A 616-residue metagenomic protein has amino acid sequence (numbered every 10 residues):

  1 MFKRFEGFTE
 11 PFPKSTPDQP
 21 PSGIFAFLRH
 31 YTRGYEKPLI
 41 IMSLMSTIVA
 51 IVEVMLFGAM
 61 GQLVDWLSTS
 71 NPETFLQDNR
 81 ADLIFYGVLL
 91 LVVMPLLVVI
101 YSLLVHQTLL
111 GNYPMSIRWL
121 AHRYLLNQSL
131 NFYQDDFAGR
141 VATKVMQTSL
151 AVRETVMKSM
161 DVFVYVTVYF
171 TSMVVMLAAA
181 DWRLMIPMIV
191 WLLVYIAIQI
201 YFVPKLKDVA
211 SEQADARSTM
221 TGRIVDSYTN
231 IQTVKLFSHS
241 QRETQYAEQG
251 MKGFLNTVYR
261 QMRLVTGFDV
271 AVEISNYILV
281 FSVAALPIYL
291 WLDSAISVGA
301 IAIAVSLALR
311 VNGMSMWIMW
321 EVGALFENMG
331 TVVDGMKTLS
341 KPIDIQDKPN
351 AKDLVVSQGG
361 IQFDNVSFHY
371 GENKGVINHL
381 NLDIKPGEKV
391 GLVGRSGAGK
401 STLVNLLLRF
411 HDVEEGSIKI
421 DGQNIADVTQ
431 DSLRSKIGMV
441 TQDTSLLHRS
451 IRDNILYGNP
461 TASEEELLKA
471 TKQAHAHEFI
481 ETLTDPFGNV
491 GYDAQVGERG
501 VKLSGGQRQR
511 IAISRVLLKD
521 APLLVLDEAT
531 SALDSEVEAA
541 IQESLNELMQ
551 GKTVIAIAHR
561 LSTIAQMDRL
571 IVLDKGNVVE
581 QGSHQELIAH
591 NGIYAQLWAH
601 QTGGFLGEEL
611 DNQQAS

Functional and structural regions predicted by a protein language model:
M1-E53, S68-V88, Y101-L110, R123 (+7 more regions): Membrane-integrated ABC transporters
P13, P17-P21, V52-D65, L90-A138 (+12 more regions): Juxtamembrane helix-loop junctions of ABC transporter transmembrane domains
G34, P38-I51, V93-P95, V99 (+3 more regions): Transmembrane helices of ABC transporter permease
K37-Q62, L83, G87, V105-H106 (+6 more regions): Alpha-helical segments in transporter systems
G87-V98, L192-I196, I200, V265-L286 (+1 more regions): Hydrophobic alpha-helical segments in the permease module
D136-G139, E212-M262, V332, N350-K352: Loop segments that connect adjacent transmembrane helices in multi-pass transporters
A216, H239, R263, V280 (+1 more regions): Cytosolic ends of transmembrane helices, especially the final helix of ABC transmembrane type-1 domains
L354-S616: ABC-type nucleotide-binding domain
